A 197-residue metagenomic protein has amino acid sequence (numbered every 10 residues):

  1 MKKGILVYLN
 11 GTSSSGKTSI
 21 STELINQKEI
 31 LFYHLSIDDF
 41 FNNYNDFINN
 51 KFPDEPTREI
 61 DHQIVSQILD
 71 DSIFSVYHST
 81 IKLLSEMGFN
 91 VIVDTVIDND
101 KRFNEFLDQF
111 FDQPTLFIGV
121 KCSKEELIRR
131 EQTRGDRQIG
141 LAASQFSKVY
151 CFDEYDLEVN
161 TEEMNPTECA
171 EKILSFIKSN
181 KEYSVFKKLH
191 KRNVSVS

Functional and structural regions predicted by a protein language model:
L9: Hydrophobic anchor at the beta1->P-loop junction of P-loop NTPases
T12: P-loop (Walker A) phosphate-binding loop of NTP-binding proteins
S15: ATP-binding Walker
T18: Walker A/P-loop
I25-S72: Conserved substrate/cofactor phosphate-moiety recognition/catalytic segment in nucleotide-dependent phosphotransferases
I64-D112: Glycine-rich phosphate-binding loop used to anchor ATP phosphates in small-molecule kinases, encompassing both
F110-R130, V159: Conserved phosphate-donor/acceptor-positioning beta-strand/loop module used by diverse small-molecule
R129-S175, S179-S197: Small-molecule kinase domains that catalyze NTP-dependent phosphoryl transfer to phosphate-bearing small molecules
